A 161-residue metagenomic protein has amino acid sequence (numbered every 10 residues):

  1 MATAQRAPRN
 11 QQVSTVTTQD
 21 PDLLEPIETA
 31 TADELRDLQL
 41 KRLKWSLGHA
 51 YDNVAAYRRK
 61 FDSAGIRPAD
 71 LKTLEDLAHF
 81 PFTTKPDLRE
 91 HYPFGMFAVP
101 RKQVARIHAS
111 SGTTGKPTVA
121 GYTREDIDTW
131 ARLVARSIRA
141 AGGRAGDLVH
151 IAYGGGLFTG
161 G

Functional and structural regions predicted by a protein language model:
A2-A109, T114-A140, R144-L148: Nucleotide 5′-phosphate-binding alpha/beta core
Y153-G161: Conserved coil-to-alpha-helix start sites within the AMP-binding
